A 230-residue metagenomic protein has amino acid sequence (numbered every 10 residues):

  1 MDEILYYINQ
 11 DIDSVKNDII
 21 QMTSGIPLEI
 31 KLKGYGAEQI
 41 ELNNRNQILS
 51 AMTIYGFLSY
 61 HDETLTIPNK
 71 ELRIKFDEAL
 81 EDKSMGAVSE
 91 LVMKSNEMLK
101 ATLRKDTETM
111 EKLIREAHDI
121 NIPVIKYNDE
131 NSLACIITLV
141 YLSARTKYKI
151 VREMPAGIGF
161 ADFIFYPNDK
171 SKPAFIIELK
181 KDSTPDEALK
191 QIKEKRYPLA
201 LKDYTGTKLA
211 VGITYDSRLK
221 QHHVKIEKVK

Functional and structural regions predicted by a protein language model:
M1-K190, E194, T207, H222-K230: Extended alpha-helical interface modules used as scaffolds for assembling large macromolecular complexes
P198-T205: Arginine/glycine-rich "motif VI" loop of SF2 helicases in the C-terminal RecA-like domain
A210-G212: Conserved beta-strand scaffold positions in the cores of enzyme catalytic domains, especially in NTP/NDP-utilizing
T214-Q221: Short, conserved secondary-structure transition motifs
